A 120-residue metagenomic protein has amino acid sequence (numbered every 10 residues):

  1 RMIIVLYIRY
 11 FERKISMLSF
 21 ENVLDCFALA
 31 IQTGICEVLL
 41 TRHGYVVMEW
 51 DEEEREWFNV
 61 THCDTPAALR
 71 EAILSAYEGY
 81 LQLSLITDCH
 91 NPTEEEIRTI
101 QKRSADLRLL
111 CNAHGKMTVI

Functional and structural regions predicted by a protein language model:
L6-T33, M117: Negatively charged, low-complexity tracts enriched in Asp/Glu with abundant Ser/Thr
F11, E52-E53, C63-A68: A short, sequence-level motif marking secondary-structure junctions
K14, L39, D51-E53, H90 (+1 more regions): Intrinsically disordered, low-complexity regions of eukaryotic proteins
K14, N59-T61: Short N-terminal micro-motifs specific to bacterial/archaeal maturation and metal-cluster initiation sites
A30, G44, A76-G79: Small side chains
G34-W57: Short aromatic-glycine-(Arg/Gly/Cys) micro-motifs in beta-strand/loop hairpins
T61-I120: Mixed-charge, Lys/Arg-enriched low-complexity segments
